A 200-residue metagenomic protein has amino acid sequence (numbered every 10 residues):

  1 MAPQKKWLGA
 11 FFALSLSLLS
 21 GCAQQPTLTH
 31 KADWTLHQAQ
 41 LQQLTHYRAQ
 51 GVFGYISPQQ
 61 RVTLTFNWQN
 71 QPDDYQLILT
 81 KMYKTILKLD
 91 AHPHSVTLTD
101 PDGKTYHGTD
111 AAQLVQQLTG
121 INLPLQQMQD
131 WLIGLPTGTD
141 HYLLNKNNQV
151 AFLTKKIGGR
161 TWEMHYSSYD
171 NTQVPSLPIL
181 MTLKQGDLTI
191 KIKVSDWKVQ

Functional and structural regions predicted by a protein language model:
M1-C22: Sec-dependent bacterial lipoprotein signal peptides
L16-A39: Bacterial Sec signal peptide processing site at the extreme N-terminus
A39-Q59: A short, Trp-centered hydrophobic/proline-enriched beta-strand micro-motif
S57-R61, M82-I86, G186-D187: Solvent-exposed loop/turn segments connecting transmembrane beta-strands in outer-membrane beta-barrel proteins
N70, A91, L144-K146: Generic beta-strand structural signal
D74-N122: An acidic-aromatic
D102-K156, R160: Flexible, processing/modification-adjacent segments and terminal tails in exported/periplasmic/extracellular proteins
L135-Q200: Gly/Pro-enriched, hydrophobic low-complexity segments that function as extracytoplasmic propeptides/linkers
